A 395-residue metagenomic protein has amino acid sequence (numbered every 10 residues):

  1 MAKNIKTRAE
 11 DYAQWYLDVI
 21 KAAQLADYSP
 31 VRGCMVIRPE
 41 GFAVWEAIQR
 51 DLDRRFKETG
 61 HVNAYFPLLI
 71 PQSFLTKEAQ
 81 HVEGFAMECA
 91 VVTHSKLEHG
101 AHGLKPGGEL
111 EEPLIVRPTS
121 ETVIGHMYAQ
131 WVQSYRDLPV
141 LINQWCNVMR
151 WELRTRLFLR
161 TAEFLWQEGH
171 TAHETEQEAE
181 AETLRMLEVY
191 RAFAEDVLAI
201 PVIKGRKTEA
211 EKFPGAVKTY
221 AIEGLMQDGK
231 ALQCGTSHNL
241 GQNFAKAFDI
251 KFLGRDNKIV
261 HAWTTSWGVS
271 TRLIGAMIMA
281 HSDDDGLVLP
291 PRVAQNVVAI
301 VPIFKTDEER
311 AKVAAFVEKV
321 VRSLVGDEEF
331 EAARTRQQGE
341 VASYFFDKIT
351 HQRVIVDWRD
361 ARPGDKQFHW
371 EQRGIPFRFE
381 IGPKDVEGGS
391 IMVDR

Functional and structural regions predicted by a protein language model:
M1-R395: NTP/phosphate- and nucleic-acid-binding module
